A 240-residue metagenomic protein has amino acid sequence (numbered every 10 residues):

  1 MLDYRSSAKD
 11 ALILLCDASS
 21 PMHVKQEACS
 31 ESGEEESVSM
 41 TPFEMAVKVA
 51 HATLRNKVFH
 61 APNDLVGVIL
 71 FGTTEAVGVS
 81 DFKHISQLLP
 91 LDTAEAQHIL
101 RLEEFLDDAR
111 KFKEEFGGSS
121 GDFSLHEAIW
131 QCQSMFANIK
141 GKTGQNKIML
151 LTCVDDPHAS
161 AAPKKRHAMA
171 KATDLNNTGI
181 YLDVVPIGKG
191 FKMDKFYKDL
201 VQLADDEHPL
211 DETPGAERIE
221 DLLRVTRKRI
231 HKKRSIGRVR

Functional and structural regions predicted by a protein language model:
M1-L2: A short, compositionally biased domain-edge/stem linker segment
R5-H98, K147-L151, L182-K189: Von Willebrand factor
K9, K25, K48, K57 (+9 more regions): Context-gated lysine
D10-A11, C16-S19, G72-D81, E104-Y181: Exposed acidic/Ser/Thr-rich ligand/metal-binding surfaces
E27, E31-E36, E44, E75 (+7 more regions): Glutamate identity and glutamate-enriched acidic tracts
F82-I85, T93-L100, D194, T213-E217 (+1 more regions): Low-complexity, intrinsically disordered regions enriched in charged/polar residues
L91, I99-D108: An alpha-helical interface "stripe"
D156-R240: Eukaryote-biased recognition of electropositive, low-complexity segments and basic polyanion/acidic-motif-binding
